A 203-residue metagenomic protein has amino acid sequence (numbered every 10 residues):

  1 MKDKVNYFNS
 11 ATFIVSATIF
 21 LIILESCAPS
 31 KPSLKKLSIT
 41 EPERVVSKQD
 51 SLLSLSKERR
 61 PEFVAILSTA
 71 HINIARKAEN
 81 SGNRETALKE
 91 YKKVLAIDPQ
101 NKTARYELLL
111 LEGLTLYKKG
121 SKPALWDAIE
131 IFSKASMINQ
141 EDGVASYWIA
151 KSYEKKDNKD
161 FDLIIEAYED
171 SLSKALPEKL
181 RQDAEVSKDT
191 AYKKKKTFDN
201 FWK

Functional and structural regions predicted by a protein language model:
E62, L95-A96, E130-M137, D170-S173: Conserved structural position within tetratricopeptide repeats
N73, E107-L111, W148, D183 (+2 more regions): Canonical tetratricopeptide repeat
R76, K102, L109, G113-K122 (+3 more regions): Short coil/turn linking the two alpha-helices of tandem helical-hairpin repeats
D98-N139, A145: Alpha-helical adaptor scaffolds
I165-K203: Terminal, low-structured helical/coil segments at or just beyond the last alpha-helical repeat
